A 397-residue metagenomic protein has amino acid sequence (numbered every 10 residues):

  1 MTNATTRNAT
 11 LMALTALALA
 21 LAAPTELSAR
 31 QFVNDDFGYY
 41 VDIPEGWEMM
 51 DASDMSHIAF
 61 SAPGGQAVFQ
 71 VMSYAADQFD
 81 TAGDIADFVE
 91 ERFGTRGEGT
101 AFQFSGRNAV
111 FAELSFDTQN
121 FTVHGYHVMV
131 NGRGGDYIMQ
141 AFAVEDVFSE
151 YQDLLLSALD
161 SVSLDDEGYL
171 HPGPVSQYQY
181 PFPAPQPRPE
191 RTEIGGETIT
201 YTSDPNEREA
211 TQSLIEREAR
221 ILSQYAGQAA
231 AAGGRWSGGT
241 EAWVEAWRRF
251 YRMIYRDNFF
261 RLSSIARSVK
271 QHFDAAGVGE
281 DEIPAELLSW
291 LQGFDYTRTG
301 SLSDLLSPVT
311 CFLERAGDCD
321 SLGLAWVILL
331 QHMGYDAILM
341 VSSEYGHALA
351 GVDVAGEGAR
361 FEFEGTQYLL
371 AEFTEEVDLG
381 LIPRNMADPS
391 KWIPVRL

Functional and structural regions predicted by a protein language model:
T2-A13: Bacterial N-terminal signal peptides that target proteins for export
M12-A22: Bacterial N-terminal signal peptides
L27-A29: Boundary at the C-terminal end of the N-terminal hydrophobic targeting segment
D36, M49-I138, A143-V147: Conserved polar/disulfide-associated segments of primarily extracytoplasmic proteins
Y39, W47-E48, M139-S176: Surface-exposed amphipathic alpha-helical segments
T192-F259: Secretory-pathway-linked proteins and extracytosolic
A246-E314: Secondary-structure boundary elements
V309, S321-L397: Hydrophobic/aromatic-rich core segments of domains that either
